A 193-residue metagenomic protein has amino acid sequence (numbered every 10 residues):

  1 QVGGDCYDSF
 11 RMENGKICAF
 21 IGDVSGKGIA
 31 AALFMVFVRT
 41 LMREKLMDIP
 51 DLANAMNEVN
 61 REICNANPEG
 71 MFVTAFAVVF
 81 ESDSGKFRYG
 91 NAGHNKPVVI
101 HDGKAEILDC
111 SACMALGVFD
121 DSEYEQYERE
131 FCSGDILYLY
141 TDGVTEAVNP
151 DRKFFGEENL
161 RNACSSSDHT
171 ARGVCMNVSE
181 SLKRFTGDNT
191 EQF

Functional and structural regions predicted by a protein language model:
Q1-Y138, E180, R184, D188-F193: … and, occasionally, acidic/histidine-rich disordered N-termini of signaling adaptors
G26, E123, E146-D151, S165-S166: Short, contiguous acidic/charged loop-to-helix segments that flank catalytic cores in large enzymes
D48-A55, S166-C175: Short, charged, surface-exposed loops that flank catalytic or proteolytic processing sites
V99-D102, V148-F154: Cytochrome P450 core scaffold surrounding the K-helix E-X-X-R motif and the conserved "meander" helix-loop region
S111, T145-E146: Catalytic beta-strand-to-alpha-helix segment of the class III nucleotidyl cyclase homology domain
D142: Conserved catalytic-loop aspartate of Hanks-type protein kinases
F154-S166, R172: Divalent-cation-assisted or electrostatically stabilized phosphate/pyrophosphate-binding catalytic cores
